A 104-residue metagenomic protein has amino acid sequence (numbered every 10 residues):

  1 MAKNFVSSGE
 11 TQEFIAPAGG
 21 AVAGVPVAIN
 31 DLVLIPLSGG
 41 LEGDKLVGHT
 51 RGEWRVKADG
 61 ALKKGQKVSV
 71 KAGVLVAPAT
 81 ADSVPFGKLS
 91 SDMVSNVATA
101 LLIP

Functional and structural regions predicted by a protein language model:
M1-P104: Surface-exposed, low-hydrophobicity beta-strand/loop segments enriched in small/polar/acidic residues
